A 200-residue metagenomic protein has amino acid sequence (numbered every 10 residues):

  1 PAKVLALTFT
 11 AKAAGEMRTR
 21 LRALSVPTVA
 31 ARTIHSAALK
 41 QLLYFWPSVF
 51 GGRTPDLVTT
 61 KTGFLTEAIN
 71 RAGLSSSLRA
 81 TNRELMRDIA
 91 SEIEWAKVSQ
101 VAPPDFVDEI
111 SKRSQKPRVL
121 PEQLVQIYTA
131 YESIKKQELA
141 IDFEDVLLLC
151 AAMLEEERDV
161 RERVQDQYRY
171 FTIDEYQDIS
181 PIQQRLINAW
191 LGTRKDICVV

Functional and structural regions predicted by a protein language model:
P1-G51, P55, E162, P181 (+2 more regions): P-loop NTPase Walker
L5, A13-A14, V58-T60, K116-V200: Conserved helicase NTPase motor core
A13, L42, E94-V101, T172 (+1 more regions): Short alpha-helix boundary/capping elements
E16-L21, A37-Q41, T60, F64-A68 (+2 more regions): Alpha-helical scaffold elements adjacent to nucleotide-binding pockets in ATP/GTP-utilizing enzyme cores
R20-L24, Y44-F45, A68-A72, I134 (+3 more regions): Active-site catalytic microenvironments for nucleophilic, acid-base chemistry
L43-P47, L74, V98, E155 (+2 more regions): A generic secondary-structure boundary signal that marks alpha-helix termini
S48-A140, E144, Y168: ATP-hydrolysis module of ASCE/P-loop NTPase motor domains, specifically the Walker B Asp-Glu catalytic pair
